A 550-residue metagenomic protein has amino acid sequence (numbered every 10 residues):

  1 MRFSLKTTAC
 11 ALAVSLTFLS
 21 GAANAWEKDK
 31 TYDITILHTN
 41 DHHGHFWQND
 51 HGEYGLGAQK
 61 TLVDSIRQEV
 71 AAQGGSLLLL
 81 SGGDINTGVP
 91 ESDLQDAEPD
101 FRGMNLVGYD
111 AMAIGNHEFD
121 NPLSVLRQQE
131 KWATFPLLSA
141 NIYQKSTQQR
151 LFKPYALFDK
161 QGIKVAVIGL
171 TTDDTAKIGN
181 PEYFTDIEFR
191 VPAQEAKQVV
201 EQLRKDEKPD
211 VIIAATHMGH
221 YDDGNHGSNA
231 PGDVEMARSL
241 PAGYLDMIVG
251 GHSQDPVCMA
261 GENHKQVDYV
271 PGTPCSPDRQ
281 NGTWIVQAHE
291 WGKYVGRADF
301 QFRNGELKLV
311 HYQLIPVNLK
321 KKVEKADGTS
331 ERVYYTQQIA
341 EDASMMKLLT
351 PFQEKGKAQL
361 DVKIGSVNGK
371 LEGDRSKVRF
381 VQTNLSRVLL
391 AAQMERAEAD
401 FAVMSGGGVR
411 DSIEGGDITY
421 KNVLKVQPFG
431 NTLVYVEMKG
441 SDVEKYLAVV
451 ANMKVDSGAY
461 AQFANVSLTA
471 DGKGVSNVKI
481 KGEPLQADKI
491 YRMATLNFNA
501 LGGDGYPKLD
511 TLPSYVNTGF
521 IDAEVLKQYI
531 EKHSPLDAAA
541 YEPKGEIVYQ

Functional and structural regions predicted by a protein language model:
M1-A25: Gram-negative bacterial Sec-dependent N-terminal signal peptides
W26-W47, L78, N86-R190, H226-Q359 (+3 more regions): Active-site-adjacent helix-turn-beta-strand microarchitecture at beta-sheet edges that either contains or buttresses
Y32-T35, H45-A58, T134-N141, K145-S146 (+6 more regions): Feature captures C-terminal
G52-S65, F101, N105, F189-A196: Short catalytic helix/loop segments, enriched in acidic residues and glycine and frequently bearing histidine
K60-L77, R204: Signal peptide-proximal N-terminal region of secreted/periplasmic/extracellular or secretory-lumen proteins
G74-S76, Y109, K208-P209, E398-A399: Short, high-confidence coil segments that cap the C-terminus of an alpha-helix and link into the following beta-strand
D174-G179, D223-G224, I413, G503-D504: Short acidic/His/Gly/Ser-rich catalytic and metal-binding motifs that mark active-site loops of diverse hydrolases
K357-Q382: Glycine-rich phosphate/diphosphate-binding loops and the adjacent beta-loop-alpha structural elements that coordinate
